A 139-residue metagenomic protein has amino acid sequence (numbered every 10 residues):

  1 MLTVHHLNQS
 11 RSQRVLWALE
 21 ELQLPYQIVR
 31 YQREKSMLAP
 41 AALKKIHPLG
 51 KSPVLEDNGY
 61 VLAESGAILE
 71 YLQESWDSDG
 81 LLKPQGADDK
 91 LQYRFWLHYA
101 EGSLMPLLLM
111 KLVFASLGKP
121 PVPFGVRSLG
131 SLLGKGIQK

Functional and structural regions predicted by a protein language model:
M1-L132: GST-like domain detector, emphasizing the conserved glutathione-binding G-site in the N-terminal thioredoxin-like
L133-Q138: Active-site rim elements
